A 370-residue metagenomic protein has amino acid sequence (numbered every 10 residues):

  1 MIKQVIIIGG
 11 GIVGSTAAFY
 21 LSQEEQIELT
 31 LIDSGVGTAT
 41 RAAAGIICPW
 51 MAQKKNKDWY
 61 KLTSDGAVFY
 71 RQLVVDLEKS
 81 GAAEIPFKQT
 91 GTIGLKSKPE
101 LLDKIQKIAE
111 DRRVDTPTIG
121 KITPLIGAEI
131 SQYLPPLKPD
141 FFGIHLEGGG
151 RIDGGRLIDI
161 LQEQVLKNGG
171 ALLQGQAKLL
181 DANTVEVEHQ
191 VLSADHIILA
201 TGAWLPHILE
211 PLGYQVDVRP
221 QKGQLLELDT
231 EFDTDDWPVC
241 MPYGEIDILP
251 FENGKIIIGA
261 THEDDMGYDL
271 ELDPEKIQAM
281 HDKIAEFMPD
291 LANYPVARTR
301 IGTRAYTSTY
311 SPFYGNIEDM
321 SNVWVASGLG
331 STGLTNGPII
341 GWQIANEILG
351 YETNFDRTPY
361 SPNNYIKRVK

Functional and structural regions predicted by a protein language model:
K3-T30: N-terminal Rossmann-like FAD-binding beta1-loop-alpha1 element of flavoenzymes
I6-I8, L192-W204, G341: Short hydrophobic core segments
T16-Q23, S34, G45-I46, A83-F87 (+1 more regions): Active-site substrate-recognition segment that forms the wall of the catalytic cavity or substrate channel
I46-E129, K283: Dinucleotide-binding Rossmann-like beta1-alpha1 core, especially the glycine-rich loop that anchors the ADP
K61-D65, L95-L102, I144-I160, E271-K276 (+1 more regions): Short beta-strand to alpha-helix junction loop
A83-G94, D111, T118-N168, T261-M266 (+2 more regions): Helix-loop-beta segment of a Rossmann-like dinucleotide-binding subdomain
G150, A171-V185: A conserved short coil-to-beta-strand element within the FAD-binding core of flavoproteins
D290, Y294-K370: C-terminal catalytic lobe of FAD-dependent flavoproteins
